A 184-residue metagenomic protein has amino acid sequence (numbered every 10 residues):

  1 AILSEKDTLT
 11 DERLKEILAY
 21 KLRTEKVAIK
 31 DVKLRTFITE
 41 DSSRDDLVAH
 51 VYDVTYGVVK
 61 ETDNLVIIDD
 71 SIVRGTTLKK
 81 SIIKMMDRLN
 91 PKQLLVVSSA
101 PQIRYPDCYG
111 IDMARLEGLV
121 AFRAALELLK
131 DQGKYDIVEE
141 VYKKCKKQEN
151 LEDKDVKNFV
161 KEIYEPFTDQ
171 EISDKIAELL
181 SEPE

Functional and structural regions predicted by a protein language model:
A1-E184: PRPP-associated nucleotide enzymes
